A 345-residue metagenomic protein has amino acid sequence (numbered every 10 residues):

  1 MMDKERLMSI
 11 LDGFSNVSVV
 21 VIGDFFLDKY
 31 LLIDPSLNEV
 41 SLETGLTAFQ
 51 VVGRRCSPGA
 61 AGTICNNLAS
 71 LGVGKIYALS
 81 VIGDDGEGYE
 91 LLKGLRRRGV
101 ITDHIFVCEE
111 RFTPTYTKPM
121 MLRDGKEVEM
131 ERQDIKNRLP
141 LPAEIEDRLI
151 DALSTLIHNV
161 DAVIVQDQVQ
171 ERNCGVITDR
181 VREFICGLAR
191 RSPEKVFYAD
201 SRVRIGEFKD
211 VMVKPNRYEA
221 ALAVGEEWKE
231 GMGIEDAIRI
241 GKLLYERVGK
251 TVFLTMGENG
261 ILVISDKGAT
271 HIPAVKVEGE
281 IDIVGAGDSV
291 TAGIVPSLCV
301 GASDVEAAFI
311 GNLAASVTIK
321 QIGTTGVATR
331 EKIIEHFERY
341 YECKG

Functional and structural regions predicted by a protein language model:
M1-I76, P273, V277-I281, Y341-G345: Glycine-rich phosphate/adenosyl-contacting loop at the front of the ribokinase-like
F25, Q168, S289: Active-site metal-binding loops of divalent metal-dependent hydrolases
Y77, I82-R98: A glycine-rich beta-to-alpha transition motif near the start of alpha/beta enzyme domains, typified by
G94-E110: A glycine-rich helix N-cap at a beta->alpha junction
V107-R111, Y116-I157: Conserved phosphate-binding/catalytic loop of the ribokinase/pfkB sugar-kinase fold
N159-C174: Short acidic, glycine-rich surface-loop motifs adjacent to enzyme active sites
Q170-A269: Conserved phosphate/ATP/ADP-binding segment of small-molecule kinases
R247-T251, V275-Y340: Conserved post-catalytic alpha-helical subdomain immediately downstream of the catalytic base and nucleotide-binding
